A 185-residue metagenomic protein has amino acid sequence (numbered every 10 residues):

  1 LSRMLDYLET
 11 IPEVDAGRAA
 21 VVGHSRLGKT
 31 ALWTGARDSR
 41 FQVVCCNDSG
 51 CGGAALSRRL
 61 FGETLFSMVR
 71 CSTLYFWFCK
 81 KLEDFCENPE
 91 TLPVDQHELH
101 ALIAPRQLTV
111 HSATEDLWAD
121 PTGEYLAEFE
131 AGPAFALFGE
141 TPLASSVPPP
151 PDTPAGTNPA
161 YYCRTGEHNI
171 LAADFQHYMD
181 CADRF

Functional and structural regions predicted by a protein language model:
L1-P12: Alpha/beta-hydrolase active-site loop
E13-S25: Alpha/beta-hydrolase fold nucleophile elbow
G23-G35: Glycine-rich nucleophile elbow surrounding the catalytic serine of serine-hydrolase chemistry
A36-V43: Conserved hydrolase catalytic core segment
V43-L99, E124-S145: Mobile cap/lid helix-loop segments that gate and shape the active-site cleft of serine hydrolases
L102-L108, P154-P159: Short, proline-enriched alpha-helix->beta-strand connector loops that line the catalytic pocket of alpha/beta-hydrolase
A104-P121, C163-E167: Conserved strand-to-loop "acid loop" that flanks and positions the catalytic carboxylate
E128-F185: C-terminal catalytic histidine-bearing segment of alpha/beta-hydrolase fold enzymes
